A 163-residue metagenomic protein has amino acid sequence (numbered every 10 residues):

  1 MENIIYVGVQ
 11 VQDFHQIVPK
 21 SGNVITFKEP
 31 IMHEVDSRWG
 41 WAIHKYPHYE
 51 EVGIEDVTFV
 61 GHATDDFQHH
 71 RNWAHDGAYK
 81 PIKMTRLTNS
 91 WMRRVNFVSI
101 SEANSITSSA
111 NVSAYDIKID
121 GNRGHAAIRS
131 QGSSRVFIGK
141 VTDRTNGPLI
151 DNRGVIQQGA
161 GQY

Functional and structural regions predicted by a protein language model:
M1-Y163: Extracellular/periplasmic carbohydrate-active domains that bind, remodel, or depolymerize complex polysaccharides
